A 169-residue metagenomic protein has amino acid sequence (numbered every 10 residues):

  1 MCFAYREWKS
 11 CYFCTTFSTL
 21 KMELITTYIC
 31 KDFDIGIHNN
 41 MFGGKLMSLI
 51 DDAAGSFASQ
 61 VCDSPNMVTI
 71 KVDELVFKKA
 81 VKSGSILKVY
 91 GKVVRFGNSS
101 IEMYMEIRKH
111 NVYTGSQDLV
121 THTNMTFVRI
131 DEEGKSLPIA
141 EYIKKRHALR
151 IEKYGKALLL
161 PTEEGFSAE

Functional and structural regions predicted by a protein language model:
C2, C11-C14: Cysteine-centered motifs
T19-M22, K82-S83, V94-E169: HotDog/MaoC-like acyl-thioester-processing domains
L20-D32: Short amphipathic
I35-L49: A conserved, well-ordered hydrophobic junction motif at loop->secondary-structure transitions
M41, G55-Y90, V94-F96, S100-E102 (+1 more regions): Hydrophobic beta-strand-centered segment that forms part of the acyl-chain substrate-binding groove
